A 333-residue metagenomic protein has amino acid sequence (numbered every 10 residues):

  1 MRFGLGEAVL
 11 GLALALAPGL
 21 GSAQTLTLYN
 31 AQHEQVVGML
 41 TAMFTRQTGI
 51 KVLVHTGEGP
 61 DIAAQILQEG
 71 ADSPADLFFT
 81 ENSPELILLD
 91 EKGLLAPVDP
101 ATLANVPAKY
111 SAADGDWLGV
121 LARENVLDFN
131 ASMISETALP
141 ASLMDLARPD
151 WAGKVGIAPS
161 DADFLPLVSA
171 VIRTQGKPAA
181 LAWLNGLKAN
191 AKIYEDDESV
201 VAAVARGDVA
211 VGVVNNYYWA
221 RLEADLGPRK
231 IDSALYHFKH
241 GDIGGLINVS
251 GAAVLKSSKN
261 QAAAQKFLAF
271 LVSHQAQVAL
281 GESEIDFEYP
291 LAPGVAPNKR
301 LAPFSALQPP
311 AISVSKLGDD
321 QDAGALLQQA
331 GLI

Functional and structural regions predicted by a protein language model:
Q24-I87, I333: Early extracytoplasmic/lumenal segment of secretory-pathway proteins
A31-G38, D61, P74-V209, I243: Extracytoplasmic ligand-binding site segments that recognize negatively charged/polar headgroups
P84-L88, A210-D232: A ligand-binding cleft/hinge motif common to bilobed small-molecule-binding domains
R123, W183-L187, K192-Y194, R229-K256: Periplasmic-binding protein-like
V126-M133, I247-N260, A279: A bilobed periplasmic-binding-protein/Venus flytrap-type ligand-binding module shared by bacterial periplasmic
G153-A158, F270-P293: Periplasmic-binding protein-like
D286-I333: An extracytoplasmic/periplasmic, membrane-proximal ligand-sensing/linker region
